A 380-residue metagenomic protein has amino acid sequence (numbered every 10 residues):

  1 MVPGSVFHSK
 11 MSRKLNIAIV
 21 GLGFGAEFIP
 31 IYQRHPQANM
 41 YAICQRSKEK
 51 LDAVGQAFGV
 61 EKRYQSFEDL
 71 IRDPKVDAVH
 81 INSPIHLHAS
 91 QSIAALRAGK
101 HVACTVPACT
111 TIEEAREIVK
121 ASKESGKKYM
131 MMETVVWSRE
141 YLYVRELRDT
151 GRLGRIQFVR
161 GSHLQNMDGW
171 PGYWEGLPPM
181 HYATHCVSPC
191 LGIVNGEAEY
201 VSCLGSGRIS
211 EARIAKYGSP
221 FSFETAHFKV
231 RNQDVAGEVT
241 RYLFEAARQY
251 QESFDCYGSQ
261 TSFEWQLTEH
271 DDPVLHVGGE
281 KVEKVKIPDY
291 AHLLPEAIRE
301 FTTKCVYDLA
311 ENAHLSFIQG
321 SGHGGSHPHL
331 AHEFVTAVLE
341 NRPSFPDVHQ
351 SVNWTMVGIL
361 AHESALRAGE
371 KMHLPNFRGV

Functional and structural regions predicted by a protein language model:
V2-F58: N-terminal Rossmann-like dinucleotide-binding module
V2-L15, E264, D347, E370 (+1 more regions): NAD(P)-dependent dehydrogenase/reductase Rossmann-like domain
V60-F67: Conserved SAM-binding strand-loop segment of SAM-dependent methyltransferases
A78-I85, A89-V136, G151: Beta-strand-loop-alpha-helix segment that lines the small-molecule cofactor/substrate pocket of alpha/beta enzymes
K127, G154, E363-V380: C-terminal capping/lid region of NAD(P)-dependent oxidoreductase domains
R139-M167, Y173: Rossmann-like NAD(P)H-binding beta-loop-alpha module
D168-Q251, D255, H349: Rossmann-like dinucleotide-binding domain that binds NAD(P)(H)
F221, K229-N232, Q260-F345, V380: C-terminal glycine/acidic-rich active-site capping loop/insertion
